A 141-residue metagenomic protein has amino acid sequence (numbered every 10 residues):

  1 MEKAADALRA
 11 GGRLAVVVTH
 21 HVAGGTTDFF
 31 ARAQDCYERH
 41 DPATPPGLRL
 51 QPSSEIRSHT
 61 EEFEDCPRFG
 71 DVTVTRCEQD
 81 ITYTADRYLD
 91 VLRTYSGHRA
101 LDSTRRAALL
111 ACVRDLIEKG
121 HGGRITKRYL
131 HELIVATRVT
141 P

Functional and structural regions predicted by a protein language model:
A5, R9-Q79: Conserved catalytic/acceptor-binding region of the Class I
R57-P141: Conserved Class I S-adenosyl-L-methionine
